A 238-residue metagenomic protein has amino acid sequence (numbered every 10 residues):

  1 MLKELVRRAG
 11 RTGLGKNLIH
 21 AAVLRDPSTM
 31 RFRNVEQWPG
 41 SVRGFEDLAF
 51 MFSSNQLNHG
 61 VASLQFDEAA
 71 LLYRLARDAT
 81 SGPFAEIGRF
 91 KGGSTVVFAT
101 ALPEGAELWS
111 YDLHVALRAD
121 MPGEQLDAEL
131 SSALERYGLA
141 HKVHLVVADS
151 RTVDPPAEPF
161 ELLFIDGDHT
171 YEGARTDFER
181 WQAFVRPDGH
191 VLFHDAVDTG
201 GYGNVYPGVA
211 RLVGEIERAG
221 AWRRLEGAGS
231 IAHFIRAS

Functional and structural regions predicted by a protein language model:
M1-L57: Membrane-proximal basic amphipathic "stem/tether" segments
W38, R43, D47-S63, A69-S238: S-adenosylmethionine/decaboxylated-SAM
